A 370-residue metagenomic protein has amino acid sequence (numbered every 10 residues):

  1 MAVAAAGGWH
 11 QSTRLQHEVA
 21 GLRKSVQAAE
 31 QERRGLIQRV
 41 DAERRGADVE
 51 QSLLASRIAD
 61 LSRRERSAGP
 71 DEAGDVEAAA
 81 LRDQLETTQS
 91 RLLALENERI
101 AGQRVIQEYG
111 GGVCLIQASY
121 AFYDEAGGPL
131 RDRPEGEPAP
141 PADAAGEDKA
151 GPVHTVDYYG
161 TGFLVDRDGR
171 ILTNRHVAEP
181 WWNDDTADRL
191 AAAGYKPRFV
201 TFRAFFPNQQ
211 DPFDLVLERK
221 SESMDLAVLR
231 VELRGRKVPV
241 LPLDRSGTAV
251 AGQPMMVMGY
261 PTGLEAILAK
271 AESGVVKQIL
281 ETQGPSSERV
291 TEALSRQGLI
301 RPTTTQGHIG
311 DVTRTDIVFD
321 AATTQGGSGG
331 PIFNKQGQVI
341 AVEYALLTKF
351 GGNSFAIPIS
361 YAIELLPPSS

Functional and structural regions predicted by a protein language model:
A6-G111, I116, P285: Extracellular/lumenal/periplasmic "stalk" regions immediately C-terminal to a signal peptide or transmembrane helix
E98-Q103, E125-P129, A145-N174, F213-D214 (+2 more regions): A conserved glycine-rich beta-strand in the N-terminal activation segment of trypsin-fold
E108-E147, V257: A short, Trp-centered hydrophobic/proline-enriched beta-strand micro-motif
C114-I116, G162, G169, T173 (+9 more regions): Terminal peptide-recognition signature
V156-G162, V240-S246, D316-K335: Gly/Ser-rich catalytic serine loop of serine hydrolases
D166-E222, R234, M258-A269, S273 (+2 more regions): Catalytic-histidine neighborhood of serine endopeptidases, predominantly the chymotrypsin-like S1/PA family
P239-R314, T324, E343-S354: Flexible, gly/ser-rich surface segments that form the specificity/activation loops bordering the active-site cleft
L299, F333-S370: C-terminal subregion of chymotrypsin/trypsin-like serine protease catalytic domains
